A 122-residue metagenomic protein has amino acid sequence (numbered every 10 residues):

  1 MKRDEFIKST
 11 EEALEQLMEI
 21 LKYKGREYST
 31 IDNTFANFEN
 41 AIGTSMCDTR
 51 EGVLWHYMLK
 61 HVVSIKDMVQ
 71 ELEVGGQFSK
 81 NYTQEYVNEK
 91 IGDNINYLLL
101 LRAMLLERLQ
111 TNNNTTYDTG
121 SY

Functional and structural regions predicted by a protein language model:
M1-Y122: Intrinsically disordered, low-complexity regulatory regions that flank transcription factor DNA-binding cores
